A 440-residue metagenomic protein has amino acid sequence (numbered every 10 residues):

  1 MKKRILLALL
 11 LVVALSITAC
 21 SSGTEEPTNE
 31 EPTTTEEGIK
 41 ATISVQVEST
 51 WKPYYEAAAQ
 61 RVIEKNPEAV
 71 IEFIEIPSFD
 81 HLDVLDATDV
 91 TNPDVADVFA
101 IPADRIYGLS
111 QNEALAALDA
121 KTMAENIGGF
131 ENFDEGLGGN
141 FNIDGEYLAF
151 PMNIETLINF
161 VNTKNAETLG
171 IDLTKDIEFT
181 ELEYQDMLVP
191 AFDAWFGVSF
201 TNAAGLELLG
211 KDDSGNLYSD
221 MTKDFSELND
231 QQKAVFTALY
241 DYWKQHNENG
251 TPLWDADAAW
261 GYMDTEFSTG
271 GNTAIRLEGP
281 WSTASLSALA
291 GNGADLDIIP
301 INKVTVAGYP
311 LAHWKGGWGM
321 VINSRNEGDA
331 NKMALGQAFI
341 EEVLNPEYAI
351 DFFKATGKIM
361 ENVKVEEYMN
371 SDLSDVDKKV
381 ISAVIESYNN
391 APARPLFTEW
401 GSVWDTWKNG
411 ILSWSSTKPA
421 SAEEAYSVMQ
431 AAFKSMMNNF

Functional and structural regions predicted by a protein language model:
K2-G23: Sec-dependent N-terminal signal peptides of Gram-positive bacterial secreted proteins and lipoproteins
C20-Y107, E424, A431-F440: Conserved N-terminal structural module of periplasmic/extracytoplasmic solute-binding proteins
Y54, T163, I340-K364: Periplasmic-binding protein-like
A57-A59, Y242-N331: Extracytoplasmic/periplasmic substrate-binding proteins
A103-L157, E167-L169, D297-P300: Hinge/lid segment of periplasmic solute-binding proteins
D144-M152, L157, I177-L228: Extracytoplasmic/periplasmic solute-binding protein
Y218-D257: Glycine-centered hinge/linker elements that transmit conformational signals in sensory and ligand-binding systems
E367-S371, S382-F440: Conserved C-terminal helix/tail region of periplasmic/extracytoplasmic solute-binding proteins
